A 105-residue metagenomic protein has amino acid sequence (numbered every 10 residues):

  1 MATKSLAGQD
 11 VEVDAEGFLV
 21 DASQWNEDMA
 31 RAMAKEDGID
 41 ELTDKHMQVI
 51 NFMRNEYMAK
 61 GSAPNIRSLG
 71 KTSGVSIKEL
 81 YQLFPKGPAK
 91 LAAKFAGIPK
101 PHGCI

Functional and structural regions predicted by a protein language model:
K4-E36: N-terminal first-folded block
A7, E12-D14, V20, T43 (+3 more regions): Generic, ordered loop/turn and secondary-structure boundary motif
V13, N65-I105: Helix-rich interaction surfaces within compact, conserved domain-sized segments that mediate assembly or partner
F18-Q24, N55-M58, I66-R67, K78-L80: A short, ordered amphipathic alpha-helix with a cationic face
A30, K35-R54, M58-A59, I66 (+2 more regions): Metallocofactor- and cofactor-centric catalytic cores in central/energy metabolism, strongly enriched
